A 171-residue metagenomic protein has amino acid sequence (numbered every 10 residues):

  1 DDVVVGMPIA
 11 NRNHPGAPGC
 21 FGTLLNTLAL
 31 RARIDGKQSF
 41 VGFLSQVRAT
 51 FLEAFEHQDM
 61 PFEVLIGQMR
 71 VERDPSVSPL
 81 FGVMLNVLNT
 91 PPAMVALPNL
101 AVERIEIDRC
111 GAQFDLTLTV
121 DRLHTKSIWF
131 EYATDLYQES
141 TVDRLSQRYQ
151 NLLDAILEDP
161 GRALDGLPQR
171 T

Functional and structural regions predicted by a protein language model:
D1-D143, D154-E158, P168-R170: Adenylate-forming
L145-R148: Short conserved active-site loop signatures built around small residues
